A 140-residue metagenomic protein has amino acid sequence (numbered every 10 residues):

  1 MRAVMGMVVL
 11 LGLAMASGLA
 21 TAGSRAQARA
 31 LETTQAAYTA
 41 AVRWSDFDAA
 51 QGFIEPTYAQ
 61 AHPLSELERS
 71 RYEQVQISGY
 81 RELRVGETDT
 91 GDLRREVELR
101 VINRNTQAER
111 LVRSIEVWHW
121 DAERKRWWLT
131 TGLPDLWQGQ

Functional and structural regions predicted by a protein language model:
M1-V4: Positively charged n-region of N-terminal signal peptides that target proteins for export
G6-A16: Bacterial N-terminal signal peptides
A16, A20-A22, A26-A28: Boundary at the C-terminal end of the N-terminal hydrophobic targeting segment
S17, R69-E73, T106-R110: Short, solvent-exposed secondary-structure boundary motifs
A26, E32-A36, F47-D92: Short solvent-exposed beta->alpha transition segments
E87-Q140: Exposed beta-sheet edge and beta->alpha loop/turn motif
